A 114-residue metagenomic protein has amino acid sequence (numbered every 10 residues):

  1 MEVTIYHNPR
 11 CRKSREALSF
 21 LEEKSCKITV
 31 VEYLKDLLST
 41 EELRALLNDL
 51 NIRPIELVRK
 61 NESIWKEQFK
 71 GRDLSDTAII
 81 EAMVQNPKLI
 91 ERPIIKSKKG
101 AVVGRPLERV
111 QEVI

Functional and structural regions predicted by a protein language model:
M1-F20, T29-Y33: Local sequence-structure signature of Cys/Sec-based thiol-disulfide redox active-site neighborhoods
C26: Short phosphate-binding/catalytic loops that engage adenosine nucleotides
K35-I114: Thiol/selenol-based redox catalytic cores and closely related redox-interacting motifs
